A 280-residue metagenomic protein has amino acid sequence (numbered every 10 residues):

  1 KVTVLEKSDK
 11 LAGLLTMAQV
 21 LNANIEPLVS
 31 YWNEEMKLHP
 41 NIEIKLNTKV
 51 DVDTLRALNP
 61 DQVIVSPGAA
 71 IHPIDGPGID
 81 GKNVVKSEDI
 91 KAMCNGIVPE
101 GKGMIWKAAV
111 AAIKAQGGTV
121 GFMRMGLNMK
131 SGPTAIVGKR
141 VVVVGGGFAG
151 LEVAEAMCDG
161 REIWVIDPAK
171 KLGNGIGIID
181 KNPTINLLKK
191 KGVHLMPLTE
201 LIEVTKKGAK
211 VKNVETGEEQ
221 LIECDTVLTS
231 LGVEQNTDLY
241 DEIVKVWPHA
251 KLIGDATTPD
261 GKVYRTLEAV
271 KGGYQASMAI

Functional and structural regions predicted by a protein language model:
V4, L15-T16: Catalytic P-loop NTP-binding/switch module of NTPases
V4, V143-V144, V165: Hydrophobic Val/Ile/Leu positions in short beta-strands of Rossmann-like dinucleotide-binding domains
S8-L11, K170-L172: Helix N-cap at the beta1-alpha1 junction of Rossmann-like dinucleotide-binding domains, i.e., the first residues
L11-L15, I74: Short acidic/His/Gly/Ser-rich catalytic and metal-binding motifs that mark active-site loops of diverse hydrolases
V20: Cofactor-cradling patches in redox/metallo enzymes
A23-I74, I79-R140, L151, C158-E242: A Rossmann-like FAD-binding core segment of flavoenzymes
K139, V144-G146, G150-M157, K171-D180 (+2 more regions): A conserved FAD-binding loop/helix module that cradles the flavin
